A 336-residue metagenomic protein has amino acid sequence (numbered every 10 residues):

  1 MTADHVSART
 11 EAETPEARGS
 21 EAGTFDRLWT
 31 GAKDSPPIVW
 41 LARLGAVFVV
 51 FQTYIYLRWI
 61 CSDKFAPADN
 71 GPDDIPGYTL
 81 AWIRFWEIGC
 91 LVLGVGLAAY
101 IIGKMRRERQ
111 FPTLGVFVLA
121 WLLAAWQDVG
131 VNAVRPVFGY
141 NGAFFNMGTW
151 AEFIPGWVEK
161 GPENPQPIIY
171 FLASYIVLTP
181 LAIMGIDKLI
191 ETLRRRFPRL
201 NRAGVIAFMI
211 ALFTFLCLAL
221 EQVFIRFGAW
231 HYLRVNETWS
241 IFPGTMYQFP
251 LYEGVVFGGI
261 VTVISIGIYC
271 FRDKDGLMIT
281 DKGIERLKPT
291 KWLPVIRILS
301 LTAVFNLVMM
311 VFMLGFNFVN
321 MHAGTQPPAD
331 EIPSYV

Functional and structural regions predicted by a protein language model:
D4-V336: Aromatic-rich, lipid-facing transmembrane alpha helices and their immediate juxtamembrane interface loops in integral
